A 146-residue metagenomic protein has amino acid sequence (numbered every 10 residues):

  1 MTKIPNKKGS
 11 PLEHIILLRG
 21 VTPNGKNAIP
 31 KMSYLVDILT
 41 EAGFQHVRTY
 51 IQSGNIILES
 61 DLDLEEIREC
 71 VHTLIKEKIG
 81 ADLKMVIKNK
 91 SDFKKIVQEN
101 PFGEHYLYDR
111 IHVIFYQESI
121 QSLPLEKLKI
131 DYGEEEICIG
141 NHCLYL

Functional and structural regions predicted by a protein language model:
M1-S10: Basic/polar N-terminal segments that are highly enriched at the extreme N-terminus, encompassing both cleavable
G9-S53, I57-L146: Surface-exposed, charge/polar-rich loops and edge strands
